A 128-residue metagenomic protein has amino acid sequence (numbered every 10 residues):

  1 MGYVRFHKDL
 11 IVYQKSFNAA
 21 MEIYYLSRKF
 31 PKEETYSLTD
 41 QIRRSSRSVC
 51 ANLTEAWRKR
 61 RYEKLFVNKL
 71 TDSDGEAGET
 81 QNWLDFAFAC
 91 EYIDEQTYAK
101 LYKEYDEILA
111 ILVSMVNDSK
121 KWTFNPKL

Functional and structural regions predicted by a protein language model:
M1-L128: Amphipathic alpha-helical assembly/interaction segments
